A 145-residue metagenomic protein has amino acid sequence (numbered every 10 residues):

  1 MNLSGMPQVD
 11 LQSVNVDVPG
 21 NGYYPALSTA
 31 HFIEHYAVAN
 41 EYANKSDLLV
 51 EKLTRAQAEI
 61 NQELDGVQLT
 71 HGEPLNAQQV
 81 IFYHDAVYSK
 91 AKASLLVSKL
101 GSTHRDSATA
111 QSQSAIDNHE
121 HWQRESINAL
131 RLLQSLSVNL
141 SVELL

Functional and structural regions predicted by a protein language model:
M1-N76, V138-L145: Conserved short "hinge" loops at termini or chain/domain junctions
H31, H35, H71, H84 (+2 more regions): Histidine (H) residue identity feature
P74-A86: Structural motif
S89-L145: Short loop/turn elements at secondary-structure junctions
